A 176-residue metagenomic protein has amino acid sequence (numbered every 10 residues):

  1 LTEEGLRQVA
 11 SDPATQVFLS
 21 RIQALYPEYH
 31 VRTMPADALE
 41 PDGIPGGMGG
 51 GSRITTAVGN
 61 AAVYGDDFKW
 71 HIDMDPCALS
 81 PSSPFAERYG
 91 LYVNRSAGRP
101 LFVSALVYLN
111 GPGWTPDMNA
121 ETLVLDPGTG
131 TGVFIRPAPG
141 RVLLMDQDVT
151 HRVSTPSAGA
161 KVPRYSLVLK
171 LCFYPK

Functional and structural regions predicted by a protein language model:
L1-L144, D148-K176: Fe(II)/2-oxoglutarate oxygenase catalytic core
